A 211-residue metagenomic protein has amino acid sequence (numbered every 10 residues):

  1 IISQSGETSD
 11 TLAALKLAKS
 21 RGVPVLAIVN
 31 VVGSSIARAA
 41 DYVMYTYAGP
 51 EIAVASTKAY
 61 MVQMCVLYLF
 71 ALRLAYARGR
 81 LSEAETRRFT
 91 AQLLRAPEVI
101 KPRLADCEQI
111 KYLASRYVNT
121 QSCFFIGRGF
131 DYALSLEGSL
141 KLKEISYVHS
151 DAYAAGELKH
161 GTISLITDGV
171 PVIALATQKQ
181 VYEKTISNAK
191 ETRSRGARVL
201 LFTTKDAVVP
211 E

Functional and structural regions predicted by a protein language model:
I1-R95, L175-V208: Glycine-rich phosphate-binding loops that contact phosphosugars or nucleotide phosphates
V32, Y42-P171: Active-site phosphate/pyrophosphate-binding segments
